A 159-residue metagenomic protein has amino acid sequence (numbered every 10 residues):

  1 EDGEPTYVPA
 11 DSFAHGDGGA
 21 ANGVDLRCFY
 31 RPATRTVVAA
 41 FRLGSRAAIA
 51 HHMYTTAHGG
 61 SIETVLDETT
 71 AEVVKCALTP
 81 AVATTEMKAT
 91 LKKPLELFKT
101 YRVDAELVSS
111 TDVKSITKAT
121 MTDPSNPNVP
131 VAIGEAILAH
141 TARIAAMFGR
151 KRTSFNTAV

Functional and structural regions predicted by a protein language model:
E1-A48, A158-V159: Non-catalytic linker/capping segments at the edges of enzyme domains
E1-D2, L95-L97, E106-V159: HotDog/MaoC-like acyl-thioester-processing domains
N22-V24, A33-A39, A83-M87, Y101 (+1 more regions): A generic structural signal for short beta-strands and their flanking turns/coil linkers
L26-F29, M53, L91-K92: Beta-strand-rich interaction surfaces with strong enrichment in secreted/lumenal proteins
P32-V38, A57-V82: Active-site helix/loop of acyl-thioester processing domains in fatty-acid/polyketide metabolism, spanning hotdog-fold
F41-S45, L91, H140: Hydrophobic residues in beta-strands and at strand termini
S45-S61: Short histidine-centered catalytic/ligand-binding loop motif
T69-V113, I133-E135: Hydrophobic beta-strand-centered segment that forms part of the acyl-chain substrate-binding groove
